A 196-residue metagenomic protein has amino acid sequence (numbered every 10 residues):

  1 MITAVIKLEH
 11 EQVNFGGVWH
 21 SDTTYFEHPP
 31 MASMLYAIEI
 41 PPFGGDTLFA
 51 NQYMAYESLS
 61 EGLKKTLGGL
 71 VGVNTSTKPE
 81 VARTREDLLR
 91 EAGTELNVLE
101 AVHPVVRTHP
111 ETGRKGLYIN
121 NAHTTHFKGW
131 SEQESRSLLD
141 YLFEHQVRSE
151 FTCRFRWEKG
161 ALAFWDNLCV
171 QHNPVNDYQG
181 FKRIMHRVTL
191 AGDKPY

Functional and structural regions predicted by a protein language model:
M1-L162, N167-Y196: Non-heme Fe(II) oxygenase catalytic core, chiefly the N-lobe of the double-stranded beta-helix
